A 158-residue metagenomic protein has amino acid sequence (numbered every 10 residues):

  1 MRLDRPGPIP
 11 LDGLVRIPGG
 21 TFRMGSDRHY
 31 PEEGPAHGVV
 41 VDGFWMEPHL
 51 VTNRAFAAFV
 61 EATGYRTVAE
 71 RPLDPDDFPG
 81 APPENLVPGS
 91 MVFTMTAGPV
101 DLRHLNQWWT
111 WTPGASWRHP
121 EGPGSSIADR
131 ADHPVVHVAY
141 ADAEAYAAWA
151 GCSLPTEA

Functional and structural regions predicted by a protein language model:
M1-A158: Extended beta-strand/loop cores of jelly-roll/beta-sandwich
